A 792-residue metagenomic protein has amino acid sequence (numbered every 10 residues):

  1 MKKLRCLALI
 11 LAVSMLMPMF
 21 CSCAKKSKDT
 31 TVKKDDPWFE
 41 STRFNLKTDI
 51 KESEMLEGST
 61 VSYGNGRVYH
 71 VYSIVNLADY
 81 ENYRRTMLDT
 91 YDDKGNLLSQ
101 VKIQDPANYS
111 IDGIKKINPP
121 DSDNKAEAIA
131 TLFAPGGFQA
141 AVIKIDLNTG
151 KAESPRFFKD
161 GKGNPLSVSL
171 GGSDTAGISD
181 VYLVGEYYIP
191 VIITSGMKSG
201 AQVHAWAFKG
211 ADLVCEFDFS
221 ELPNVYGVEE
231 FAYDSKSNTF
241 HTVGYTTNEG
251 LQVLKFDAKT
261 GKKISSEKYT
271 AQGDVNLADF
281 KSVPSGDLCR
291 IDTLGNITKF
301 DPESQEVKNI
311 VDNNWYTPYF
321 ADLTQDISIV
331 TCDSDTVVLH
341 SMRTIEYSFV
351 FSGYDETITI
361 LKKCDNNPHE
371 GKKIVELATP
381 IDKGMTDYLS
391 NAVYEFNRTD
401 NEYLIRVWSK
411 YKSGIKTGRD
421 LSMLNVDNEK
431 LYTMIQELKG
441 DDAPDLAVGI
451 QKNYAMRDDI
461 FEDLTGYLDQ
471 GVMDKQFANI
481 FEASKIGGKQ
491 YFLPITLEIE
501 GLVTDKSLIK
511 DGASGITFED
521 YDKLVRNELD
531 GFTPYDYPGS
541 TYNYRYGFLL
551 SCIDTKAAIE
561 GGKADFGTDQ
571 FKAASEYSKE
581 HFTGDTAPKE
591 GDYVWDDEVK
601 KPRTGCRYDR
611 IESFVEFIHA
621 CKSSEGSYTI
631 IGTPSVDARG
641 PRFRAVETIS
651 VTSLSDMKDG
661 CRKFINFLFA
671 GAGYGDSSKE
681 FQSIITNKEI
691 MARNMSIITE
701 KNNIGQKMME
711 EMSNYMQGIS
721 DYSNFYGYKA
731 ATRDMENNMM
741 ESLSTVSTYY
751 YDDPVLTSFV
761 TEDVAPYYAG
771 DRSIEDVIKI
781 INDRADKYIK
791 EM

Functional and structural regions predicted by a protein language model:
S53-Y63, A107-P120, P165-V184, P223-S235 (+2 more regions): Repeated scaffold domains used in trafficking and secretory/extracellular systems, primarily beta-propellers
G177-S179, E229, M434-L438, P444-D445 (+5 more regions): A structural signal for short loop-to-beta-strand junctions that line the ligand-binding cleft of periplasmic/secreted
G371-T386, Y403-K410, L446, Y491: Short, well-ordered beta-strand elements
W408-Q476, K485, E598, C606 (+1 more regions): Extracytoplasmic "Venus flytrap"/periplasmic binding protein-like
A455-T465, F477-D522, Y537-K563, F643-V651 (+1 more regions): Periplasmic solute-binding protein
G561-Y593, I618-H619, G626-T633: Glycine-centered hinge/linker elements that transmit conformational signals in sensory and ligand-binding systems
C621-N703, L743-T745: Extracytoplasmic/periplasmic substrate-recognition and gating elements
K707-A785: C-terminal capping/gating helix-and-loop segments adjacent to ligand/active sites or protein-protein/ligand interfaces
